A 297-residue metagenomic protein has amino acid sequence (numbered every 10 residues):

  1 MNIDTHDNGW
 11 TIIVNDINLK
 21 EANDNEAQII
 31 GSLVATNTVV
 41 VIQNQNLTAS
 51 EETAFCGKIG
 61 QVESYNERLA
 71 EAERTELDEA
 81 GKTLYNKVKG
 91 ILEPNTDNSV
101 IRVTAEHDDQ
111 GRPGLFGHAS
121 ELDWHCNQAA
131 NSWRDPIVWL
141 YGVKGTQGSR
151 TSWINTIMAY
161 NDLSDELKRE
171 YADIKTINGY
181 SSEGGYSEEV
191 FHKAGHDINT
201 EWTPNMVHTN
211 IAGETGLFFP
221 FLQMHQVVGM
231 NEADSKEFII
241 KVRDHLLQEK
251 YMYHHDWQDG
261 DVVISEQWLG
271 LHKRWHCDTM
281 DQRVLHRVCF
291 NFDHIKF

Functional and structural regions predicted by a protein language model:
N2-I264, W268-F297: Fe(II)/2-oxoglutarate oxygenase catalytic core
